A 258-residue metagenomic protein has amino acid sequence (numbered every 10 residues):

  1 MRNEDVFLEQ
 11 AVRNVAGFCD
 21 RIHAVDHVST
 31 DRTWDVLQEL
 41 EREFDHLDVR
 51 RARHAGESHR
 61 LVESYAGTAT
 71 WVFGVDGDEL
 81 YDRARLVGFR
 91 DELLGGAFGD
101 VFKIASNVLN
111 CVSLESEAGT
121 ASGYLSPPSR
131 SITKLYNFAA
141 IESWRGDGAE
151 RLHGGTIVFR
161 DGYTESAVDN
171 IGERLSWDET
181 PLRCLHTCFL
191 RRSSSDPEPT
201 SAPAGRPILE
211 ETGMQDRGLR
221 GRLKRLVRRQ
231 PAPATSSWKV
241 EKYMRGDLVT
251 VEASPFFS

Functional and structural regions predicted by a protein language model:
R2-D20: Short, well-formed alpha-helical segments that are part of the catalytic scaffolds of diverse glycosyltransferases
R2-V6, T30, A52-H54, R60 (+2 more regions): Catalytic phosphate/metal-binding cores of nucleic-acid and nucleotide-processing enzymes, i.e., regions that mediate
D20-V28, R50: Short beta-strand/loop segment that forms part of the nucleotide-sugar
D26-E39, H54: A conserved acidic beta->alpha catalytic loop
Q38-S58: Conserved donor nucleotide-binding strand/loop of the catalytic core
H59-W71: Active-site nucleotide-sugar/metal-binding loop of Leloir-type enzymes
A69-D82: Short beta-strand-to-loop acidic/aromatic patch adjacent to the donor-nucleotide binding site
R83-S258: Catalytic-site signature of metal-activated, phosphate-bearing donor transferases, centered on the GT-A/GT-A-like
